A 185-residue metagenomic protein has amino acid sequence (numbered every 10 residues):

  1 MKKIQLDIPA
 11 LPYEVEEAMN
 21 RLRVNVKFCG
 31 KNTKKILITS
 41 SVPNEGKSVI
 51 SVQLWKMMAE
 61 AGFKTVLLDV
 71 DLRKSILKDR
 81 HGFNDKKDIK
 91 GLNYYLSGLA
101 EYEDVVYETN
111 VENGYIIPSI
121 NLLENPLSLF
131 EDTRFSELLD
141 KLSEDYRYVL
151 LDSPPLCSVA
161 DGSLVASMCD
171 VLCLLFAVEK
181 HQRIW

Functional and structural regions predicted by a protein language model:
K2-E16, N20, V24-N25, C29-K31 (+3 more regions): P-loop/Walker-type NTP enzyme "switch/lid" segment
C29-K34, K56, E60: Primarily NTPase-proximal linker/entry elements flanking Walker-type ATP/GTP-binding cores
L37-T39, L68, P118-S119, V149-D152 (+1 more regions): Conserved beta-strand segments of the P-loop GTPase G domain that flank and frequently precede/overlap
G46-K47, A59: Cytosolic/nucleoplasmic, non-transmembrane interface domains of endomembrane and organelle-membrane proteins
I50, L54: Hydrophobic positions on the alpha1 helix immediately C-terminal to the Walker A/P-loop
L138, L142-C157: Glycine-rich phosphate-binding loop used to anchor ATP phosphates in small-molecule kinases, encompassing both
K141, L156-E179: Inter-motif core of Ras-like GTPase G domains
K180-W185: Hydrophobic alpha-helical transmembrane segments of membrane transport and translocation systems, primarily multi-pass
